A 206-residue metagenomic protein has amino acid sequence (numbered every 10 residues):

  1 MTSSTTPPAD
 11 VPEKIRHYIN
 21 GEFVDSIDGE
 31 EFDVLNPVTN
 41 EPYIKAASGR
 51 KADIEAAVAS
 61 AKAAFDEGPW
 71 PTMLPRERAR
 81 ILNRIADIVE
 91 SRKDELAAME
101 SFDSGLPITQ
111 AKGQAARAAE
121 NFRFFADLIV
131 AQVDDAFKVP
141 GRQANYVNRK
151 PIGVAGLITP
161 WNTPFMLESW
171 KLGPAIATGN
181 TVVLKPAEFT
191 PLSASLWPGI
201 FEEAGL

Functional and structural regions predicted by a protein language model:
M1-A46, R80, R84, Q132-I158: Terminal low-complexity tails and localization/encapsulation signals of metabolic enzymes
A9, R92, Q114, L167-E168 (+1 more regions): Residue-level preference for nonpolar/small residues embedded in alpha-helices
I27, M99, G205: Residues that scaffold the ATP/ADP-binding catalytic core of kinase and kinase-like folds
E30, V38, R50, A115 (+1 more regions): Residue-level detector of flexible, active-site-proximal loop/helix-junction positions within diverse enzyme catalytic
D33-V34, K51-I54, F165: A short local loop/turn or secondary-structure capping micro-motif enriched for an aromatic residue
E41-Q132: Glycine-rich loop-to-alpha-helix module at the N-terminal edge of alpha/beta enzyme cores
D134-L206: Rossmann-like NAD(P) dinucleotide-binding subdomain of oxidoreductase/dehydrogenase enzymes
